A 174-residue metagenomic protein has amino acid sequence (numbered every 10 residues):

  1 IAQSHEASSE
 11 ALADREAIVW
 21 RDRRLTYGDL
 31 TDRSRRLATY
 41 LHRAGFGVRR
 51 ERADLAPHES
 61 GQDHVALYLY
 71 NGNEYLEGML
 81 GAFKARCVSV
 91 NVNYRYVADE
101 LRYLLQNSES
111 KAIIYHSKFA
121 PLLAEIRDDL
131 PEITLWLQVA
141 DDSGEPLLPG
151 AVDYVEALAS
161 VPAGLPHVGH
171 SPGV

Functional and structural regions predicted by a protein language model:
I1-A11: Short linear motifs in intrinsically disordered
E6, D14-G72, L76, L80 (+1 more regions): Conserved AMP-binding/adenylate-forming core of the ANL superfamily
S9-D14, E132: A short, compositionally biased
E10, G28-T39, R43, R102-Q106 (+2 more regions): Replace "anionic and nucleotidyl ligands
E10, P57-E59, V168-P172: Short, flexible hinge/linker loops that cap or flank conserved catalytic cores
K84-E156: Structural core segment of the AMP-binding/adenylate-forming
Q138, A151, A159-V174: Conserved pre-ATP/AMP-binding loop-to-beta segment of ANL
